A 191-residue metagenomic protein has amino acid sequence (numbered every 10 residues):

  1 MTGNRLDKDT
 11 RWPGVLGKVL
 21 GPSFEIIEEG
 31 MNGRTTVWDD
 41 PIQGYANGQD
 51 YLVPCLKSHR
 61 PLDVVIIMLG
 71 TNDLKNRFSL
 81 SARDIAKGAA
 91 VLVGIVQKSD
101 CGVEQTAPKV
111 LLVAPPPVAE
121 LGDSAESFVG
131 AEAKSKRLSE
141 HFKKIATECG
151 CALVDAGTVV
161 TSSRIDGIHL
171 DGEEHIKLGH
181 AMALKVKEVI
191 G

Functional and structural regions predicted by a protein language model:
M1-M31, V37-I42, P54-K57, V65 (+1 more regions): Serine-esterase "nucleophile elbow" of acetyl-processing enzymes
G30-G33, L112-A114: A general secondary-structure junction signal
G33-T35, S162-S163: Short secondary-structure capping/turn micro-motifs that flank functional sites
Y45-G191: Alpha-helical cap/lid subdomain in secreted, periplasmic, or secretory-pathway luminal O-acyl-processing enzymes
